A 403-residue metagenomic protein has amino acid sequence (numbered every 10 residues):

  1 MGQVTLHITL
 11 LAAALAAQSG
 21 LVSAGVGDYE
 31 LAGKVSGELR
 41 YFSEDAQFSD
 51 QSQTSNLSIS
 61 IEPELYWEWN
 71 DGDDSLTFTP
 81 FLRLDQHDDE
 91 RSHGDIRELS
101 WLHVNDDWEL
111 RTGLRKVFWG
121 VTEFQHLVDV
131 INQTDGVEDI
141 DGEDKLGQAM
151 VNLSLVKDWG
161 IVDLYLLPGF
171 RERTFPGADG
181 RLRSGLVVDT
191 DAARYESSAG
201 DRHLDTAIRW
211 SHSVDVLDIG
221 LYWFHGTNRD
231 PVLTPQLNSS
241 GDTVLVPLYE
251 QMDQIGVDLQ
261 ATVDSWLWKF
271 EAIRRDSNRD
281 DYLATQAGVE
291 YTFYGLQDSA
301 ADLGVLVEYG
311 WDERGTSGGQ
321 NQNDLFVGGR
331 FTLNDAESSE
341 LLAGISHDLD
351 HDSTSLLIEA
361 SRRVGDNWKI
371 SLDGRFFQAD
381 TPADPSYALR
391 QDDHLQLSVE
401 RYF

Functional and structural regions predicted by a protein language model:
G25, Y29, L65-W69, L102-N105 (+12 more regions): Residue-level signature of outer-membrane beta-barrel architecture
G33-V35, F78-P80, T112, L153 (+10 more regions): Membrane-embedded beta-strand positions of outer-membrane beta-barrel proteins
G37-D45, S75-Q86, R97, T134 (+4 more regions): Transmembrane beta-strand segments that form the barrel wall of outer-membrane beta-barrel proteins
Q51-I61, S92-R97, K145-A149, V156 (+8 more regions): Residues that define the transmembrane beta-barrel architecture of outer-membrane proteins
Y66-L182, D215, A379: Outer membrane beta-barrel
D71-L76, W108-L110, W159-V162, V216-I219 (+4 more regions): Repeated loop/turn-to-beta-strand initiation elements of outer-membrane beta-barrel proteins
L153, V289, V327, F376 (+1 more regions): Outer-membrane beta-barrel "beta-signal"
V263-D348: Detector for outer-membrane/organellar transmembrane beta-barrel domains, recognizing the amphipathic beta-strand
